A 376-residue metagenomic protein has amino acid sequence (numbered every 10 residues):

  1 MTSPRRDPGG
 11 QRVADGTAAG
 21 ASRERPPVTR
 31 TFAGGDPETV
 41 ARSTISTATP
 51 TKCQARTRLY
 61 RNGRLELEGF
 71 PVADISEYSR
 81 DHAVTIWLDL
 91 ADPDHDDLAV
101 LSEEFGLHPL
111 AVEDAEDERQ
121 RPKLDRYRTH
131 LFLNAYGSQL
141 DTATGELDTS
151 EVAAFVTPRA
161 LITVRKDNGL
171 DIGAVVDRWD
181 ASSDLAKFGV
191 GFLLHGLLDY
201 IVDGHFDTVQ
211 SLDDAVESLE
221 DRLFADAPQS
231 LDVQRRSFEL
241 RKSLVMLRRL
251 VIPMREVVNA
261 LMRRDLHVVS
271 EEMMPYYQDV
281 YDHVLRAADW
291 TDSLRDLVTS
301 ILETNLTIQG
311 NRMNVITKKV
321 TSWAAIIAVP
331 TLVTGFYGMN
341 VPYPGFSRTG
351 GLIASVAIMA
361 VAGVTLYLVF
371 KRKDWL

Functional and structural regions predicted by a protein language model:
M1-E272, Y276-D279, H283-S293, W375-L376: Peripheral, non-transmembrane regulatory/ligand-interaction domains of membrane transport proteins
T2-G20, G106, D282-L376: Hydrophobic alpha-helical transmembrane segments and their immediately adjacent juxtamembrane loops
